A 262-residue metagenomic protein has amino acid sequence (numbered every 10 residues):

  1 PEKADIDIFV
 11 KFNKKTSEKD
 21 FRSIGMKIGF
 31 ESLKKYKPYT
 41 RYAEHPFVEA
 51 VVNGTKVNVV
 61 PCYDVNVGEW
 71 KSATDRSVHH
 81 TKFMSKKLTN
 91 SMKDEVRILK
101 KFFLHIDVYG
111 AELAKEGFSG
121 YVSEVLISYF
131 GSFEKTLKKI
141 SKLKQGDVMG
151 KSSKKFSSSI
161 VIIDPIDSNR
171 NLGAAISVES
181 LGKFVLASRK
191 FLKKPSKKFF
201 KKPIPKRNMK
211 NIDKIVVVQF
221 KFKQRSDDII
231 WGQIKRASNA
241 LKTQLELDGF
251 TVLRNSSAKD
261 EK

Functional and structural regions predicted by a protein language model:
P1-K19, N255-K259: Active-site nucleotide-donor binding segment shared across nucleotidyl transfer reactions
I6, F21-M26, T243: Hydrophobic-cavity lipid-handling domains and compact docking modules
K15-K19, S85-N90: Short, polar/flexible loop-turn hinges at active-site or ligand-entry regions and domain interfaces
T16-S23, K135-K138: Short, conserved charged micro-motifs
S23-W70, S257-E261: Conserved catalytic core of two-metal-ion nucleotidyltransferases
G29-S32, T74-D75, T81, E95-L99 (+1 more regions): Long, basic N-terminal domains or extensions that often function in RNA/ssDNA interaction or organelle/cellular
V60-K86: Extended, alpha-helix-rich binding/interface surfaces that flank or overlap catalytic cores and mediate recognition
S91-D260: Conserved nucleotidyltransferase catalytic core and NTase-mimicking acidic/glycine-rich helix/loop elements in nucleic
